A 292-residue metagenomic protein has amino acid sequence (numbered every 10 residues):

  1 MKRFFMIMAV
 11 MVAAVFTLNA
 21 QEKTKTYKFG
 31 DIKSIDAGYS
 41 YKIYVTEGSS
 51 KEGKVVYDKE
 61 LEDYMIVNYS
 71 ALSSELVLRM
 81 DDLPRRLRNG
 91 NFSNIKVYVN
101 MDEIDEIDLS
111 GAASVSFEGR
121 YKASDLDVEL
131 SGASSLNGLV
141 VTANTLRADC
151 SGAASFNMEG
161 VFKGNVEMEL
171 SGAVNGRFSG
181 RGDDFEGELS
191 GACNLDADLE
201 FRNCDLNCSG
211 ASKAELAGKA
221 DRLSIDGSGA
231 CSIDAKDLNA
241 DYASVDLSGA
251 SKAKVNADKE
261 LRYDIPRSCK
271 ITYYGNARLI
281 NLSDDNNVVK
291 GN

Functional and structural regions predicted by a protein language model:
F4-A14: Sec-dependent N-terminal signal peptides
F5, N19-S131, N137-S151, S155-E169 (+2 more regions): Acidic (Asp/Glu) and glycine-rich low-complexity loops/linkers that are typically intrinsically disordered
V10-M11, Q21-T24, S224-S228: Short secondary-structure boundary segments
A13, T17-L18, E215: Short intrinsically disordered, low-complexity segments
E159-G160, V166, G176-N292: Short, surface-exposed interaction patches in beta-rich subdomains that mediate adhesion/assembly near membranes
